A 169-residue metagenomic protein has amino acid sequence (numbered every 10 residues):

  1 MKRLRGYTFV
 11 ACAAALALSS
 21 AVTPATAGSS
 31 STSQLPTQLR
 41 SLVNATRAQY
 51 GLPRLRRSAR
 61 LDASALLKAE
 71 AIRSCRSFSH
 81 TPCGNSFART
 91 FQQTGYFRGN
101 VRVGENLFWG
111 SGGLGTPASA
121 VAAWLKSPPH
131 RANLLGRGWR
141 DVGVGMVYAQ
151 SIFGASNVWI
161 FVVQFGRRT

Functional and structural regions predicted by a protein language model:
M1-A11: Bacterial N-terminal signal peptides that target proteins for export
L4, S19-V22, R40: Compositionally biased, low-complexity segments enriched in small residues
Y7, V22-A25, A45, R89: Intrinsically disordered/low-complexity terminal segments and short unstructured peptides
V10-S20: Bacterial N-terminal signal peptides
A14, A45-A48, N100: Preference for short coil/turn "hinge" residues that link or interrupt alpha-helices
S19-L35: C-terminal region of N-terminal signal peptides and the immediate post-cleavage residues of exported proteins
S30-T94, R137-G143, V147: Short, well-ordered surface patches within globular domains
F87-R168: A well-ordered secondary-structure block
